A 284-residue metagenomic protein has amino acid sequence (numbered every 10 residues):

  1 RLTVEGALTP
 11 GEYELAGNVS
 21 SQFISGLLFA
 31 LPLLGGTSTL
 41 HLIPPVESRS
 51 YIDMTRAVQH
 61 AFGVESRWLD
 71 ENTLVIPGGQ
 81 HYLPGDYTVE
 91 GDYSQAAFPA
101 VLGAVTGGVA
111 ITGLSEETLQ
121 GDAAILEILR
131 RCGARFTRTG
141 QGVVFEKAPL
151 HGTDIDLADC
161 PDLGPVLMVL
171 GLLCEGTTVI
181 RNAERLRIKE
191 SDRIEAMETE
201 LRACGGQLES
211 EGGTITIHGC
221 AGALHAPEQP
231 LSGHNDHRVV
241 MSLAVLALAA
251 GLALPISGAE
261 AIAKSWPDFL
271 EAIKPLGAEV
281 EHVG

Functional and structural regions predicted by a protein language model:
R1-G284: Short, structured segments at the rim of ligand-binding sites
